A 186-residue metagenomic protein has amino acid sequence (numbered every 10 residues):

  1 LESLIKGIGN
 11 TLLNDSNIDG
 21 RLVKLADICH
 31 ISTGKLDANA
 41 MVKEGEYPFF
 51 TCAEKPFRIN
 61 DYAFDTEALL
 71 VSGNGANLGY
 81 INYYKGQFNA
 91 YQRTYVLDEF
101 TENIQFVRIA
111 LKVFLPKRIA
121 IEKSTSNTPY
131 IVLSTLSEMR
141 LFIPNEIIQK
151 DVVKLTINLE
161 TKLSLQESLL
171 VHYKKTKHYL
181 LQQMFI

Functional and structural regions predicted by a protein language model:
E2-K6, G20, S137-Y179: Amphipathic alpha-helical segments
S3-G7, T11-L36, A40-T51, E146 (+1 more regions): Non-catalytic DNA-recognition/assembly elements of restriction-modification systems
K6-G9, K112-L115, R140: Amphipathic, well-packed alpha-helical segments that form the structural scaffold of globular domains
L25-D37, E46-R58, Y62-Y80, K85-T94 (+3 more regions): Short Ser/Thr-interspersed hydrophobic loop/turn segments at strand-loop and sheet-helix junctions that line or gate
N39-M41, I121-K123, E167-V171: A short, aromatic/hydrophobic, helix- or strand-capping loop or linear motif that either lines the entrance/gate
F88-T94, S124-I147: A short glycine-rich beta-alpha junction/loop motif
E102-F106, Q149-K150: Short, conserved charged micro-motifs
Q183-I186: Short hydrophobic/aromatic patches at helix-to-coil boundaries
